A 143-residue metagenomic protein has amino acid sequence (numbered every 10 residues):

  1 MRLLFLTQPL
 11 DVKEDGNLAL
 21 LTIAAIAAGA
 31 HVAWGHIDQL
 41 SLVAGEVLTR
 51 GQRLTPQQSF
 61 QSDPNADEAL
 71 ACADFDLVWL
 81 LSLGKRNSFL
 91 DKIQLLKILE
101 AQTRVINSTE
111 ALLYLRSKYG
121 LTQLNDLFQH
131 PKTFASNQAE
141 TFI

Functional and structural regions predicted by a protein language model:
R2-I23, V43-F75, S82, I93-I143: Active-site nucleotide/adenylate-binding loops and adjacent lid/helix of ATP-dependent enzymes
A30-H31, A101: Generic secondary-structure signature for well-ordered alpha-helical cores
H31-L42: A short beta-strand-loop structural module common to alpha/beta enzyme folds
W34, S82-L83: N-terminal low-complexity or amphipathic/hydrophobic leaders
K85-D91: Glycine/threonine-rich flexible loop motifs
